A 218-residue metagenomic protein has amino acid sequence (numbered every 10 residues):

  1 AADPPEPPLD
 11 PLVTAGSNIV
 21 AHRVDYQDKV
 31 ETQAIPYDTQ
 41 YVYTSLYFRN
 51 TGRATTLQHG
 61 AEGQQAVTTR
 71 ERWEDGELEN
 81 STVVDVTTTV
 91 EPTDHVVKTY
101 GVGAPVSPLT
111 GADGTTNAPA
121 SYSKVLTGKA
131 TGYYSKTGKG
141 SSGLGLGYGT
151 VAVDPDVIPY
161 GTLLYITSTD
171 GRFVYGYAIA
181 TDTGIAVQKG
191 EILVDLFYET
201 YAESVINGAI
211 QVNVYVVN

Functional and structural regions predicted by a protein language model:
A1-Y122, I158: Extracellular modular ligand-binding repeats in secreted and cell-surface proteins
Y100-N218: Solvent-exposed, well-ordered loop and adjacent helix/strand elements within mature globular domains that form
